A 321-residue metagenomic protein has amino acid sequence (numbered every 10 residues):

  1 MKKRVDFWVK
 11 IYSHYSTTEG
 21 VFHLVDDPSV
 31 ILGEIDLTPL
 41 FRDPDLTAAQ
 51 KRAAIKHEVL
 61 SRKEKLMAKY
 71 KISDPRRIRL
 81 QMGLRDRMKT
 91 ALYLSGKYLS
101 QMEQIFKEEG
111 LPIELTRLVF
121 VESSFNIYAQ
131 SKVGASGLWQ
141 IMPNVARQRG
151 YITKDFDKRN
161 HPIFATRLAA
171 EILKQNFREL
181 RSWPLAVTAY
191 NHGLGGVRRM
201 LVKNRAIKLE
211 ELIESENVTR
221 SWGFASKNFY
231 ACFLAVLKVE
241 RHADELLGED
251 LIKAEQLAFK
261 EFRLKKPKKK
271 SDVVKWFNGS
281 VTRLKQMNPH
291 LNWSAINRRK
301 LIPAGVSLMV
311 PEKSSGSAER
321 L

Functional and structural regions predicted by a protein language model:
M1-E109: An acidic, Gly/Ser/Thr/Pro-rich helix-cap/linker signature
L84-S124, I163-T166, A170-N176: Export/targeting segments at the very N-terminus of extracytoplasmic proteins
L111-I127, A186-N191, L284-N288: Short, functionally critical alpha-helical segments immediately adjacent to catalytic or ligand/cofactor-binding
S124-K132, N176-E179, L194-I207, W293: Secretory-pathway/luminal and periplasmic proteins that interact with or process carbohydrate-rich
V133-D155, T166-A169, L173, V197-M200: Substrate-binding/active-site groove segments that recognize and process beta-1,4-linked N-acetyl-hexosamine
L251-N278: Primarily a LysM-type cell-wall glycan-binding module
K269-R299: LysM (lysin motif) carbohydrate-binding repeats in extracellular/periplasmic proteins that recognize
M287-L321: Extracellular LysM carbohydrate-binding repeats and other cell-envelope/extracellular binding modules
